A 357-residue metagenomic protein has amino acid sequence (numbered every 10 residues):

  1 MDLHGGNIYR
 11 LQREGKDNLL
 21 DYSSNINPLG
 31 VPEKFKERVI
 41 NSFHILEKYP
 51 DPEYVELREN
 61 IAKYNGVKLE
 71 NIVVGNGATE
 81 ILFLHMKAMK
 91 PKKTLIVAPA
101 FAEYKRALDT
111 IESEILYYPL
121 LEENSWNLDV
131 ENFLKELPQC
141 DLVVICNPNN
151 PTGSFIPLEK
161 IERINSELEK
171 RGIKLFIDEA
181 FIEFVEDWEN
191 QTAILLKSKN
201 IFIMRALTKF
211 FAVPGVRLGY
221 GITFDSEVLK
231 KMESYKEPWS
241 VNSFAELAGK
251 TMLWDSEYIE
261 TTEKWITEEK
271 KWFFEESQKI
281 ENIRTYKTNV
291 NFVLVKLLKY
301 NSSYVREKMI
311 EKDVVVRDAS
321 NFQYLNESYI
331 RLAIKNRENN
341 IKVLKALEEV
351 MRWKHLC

Functional and structural regions predicted by a protein language model:
M1-K48, Q139: N-terminal "arm"/small-domain region of PLP-dependent enzymes with the aminotransferase-like
G30-P32, E53, N200-K279, I283-Y286: PLP-dependent aminotransferase class I/II
P50, A62-L84: Short loop-beta-helix segment that forms the pyridoxal 5′-phosphate
K68-I72, G172, E179, K199-N200: Short acidic capping loops at alpha-helix termini that bridge into adjacent secondary structure
K87-I145: PLP-dependent aminotransferase-like
E123-E183: Active-site phosphate-binding strand-loop segment of PLP-dependent enzymes
E159, E311-K312, Q323-C357: PLP-dependent enzyme catalytic core of the Aspartate aminotransferase-like
T267, I280-K312, I334: Conserved PLP-binding catalytic core of the aspartate aminotransferase-like
